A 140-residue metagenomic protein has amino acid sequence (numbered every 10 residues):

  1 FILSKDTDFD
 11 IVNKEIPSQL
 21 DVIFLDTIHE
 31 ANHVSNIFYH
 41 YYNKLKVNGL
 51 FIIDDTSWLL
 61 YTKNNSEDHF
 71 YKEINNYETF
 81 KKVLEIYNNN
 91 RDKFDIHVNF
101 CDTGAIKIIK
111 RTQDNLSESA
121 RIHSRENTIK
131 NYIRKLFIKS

Functional and structural regions predicted by a protein language model:
F1-P17: S-adenosyl-L-methionine
L3, F24, I52-I53: Short beta-strand segments
P17-L25: Short SAM/SAH-binding signature in class I
I28-H29: Switch II (G3) loop of P-loop NTPases
N32-K139: C-terminal substrate-binding/active-site "lid" region of AdoMet-derived donor-dependent transferases
